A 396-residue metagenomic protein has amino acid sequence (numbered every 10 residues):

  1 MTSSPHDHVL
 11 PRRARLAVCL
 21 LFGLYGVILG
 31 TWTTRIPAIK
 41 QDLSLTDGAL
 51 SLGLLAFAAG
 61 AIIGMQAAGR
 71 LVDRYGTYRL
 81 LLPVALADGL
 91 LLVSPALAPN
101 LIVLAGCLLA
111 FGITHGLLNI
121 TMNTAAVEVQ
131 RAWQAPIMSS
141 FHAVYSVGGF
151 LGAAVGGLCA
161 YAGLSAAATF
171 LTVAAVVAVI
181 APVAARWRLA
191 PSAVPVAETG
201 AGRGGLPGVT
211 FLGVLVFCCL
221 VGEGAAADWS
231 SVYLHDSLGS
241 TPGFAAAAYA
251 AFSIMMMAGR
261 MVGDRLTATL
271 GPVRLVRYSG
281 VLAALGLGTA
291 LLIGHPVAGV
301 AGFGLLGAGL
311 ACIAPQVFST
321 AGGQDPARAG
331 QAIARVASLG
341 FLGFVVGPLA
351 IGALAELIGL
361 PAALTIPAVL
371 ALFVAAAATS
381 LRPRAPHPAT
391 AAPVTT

Functional and structural regions predicted by a protein language model:
H8-R35, Q41, L109, L206-G222 (+1 more regions): Pair of pore-lining "gating" transmembrane helices in MFS-fold secondary transporters
T34-G48, D228-F244: Short amphipathic helix-loop junctions that connect adjacent transmembrane helices in Major Facilitator Superfamily/SLC
I39-K40, L71-V72, L158-G163, L234-H235 (+3 more regions): Interfacial helix-cap and linker-helix signal at transmembrane-aqueous boundaries of multi-pass secondary transporters
S44, G76, L97-I102, G239 (+1 more regions): Helix-breaking motifs and short loop linkers at transmembrane-helix boundaries and internal kinks in secondary membrane
I63-I102: Conserved MFS/SLC helix-loop-helix module at the cytosolic interface between two early adjacent transmembrane helices
I63-T77, A160, G259-P272, A355-E356: Helix-to-loop junctions at the C-terminal end of transmembrane segments in multipass secondary transporters
L117-R131, C312-D325: Intracellular juxtamembrane helix-capping segments at the cytosolic ends of symmetry-related transmembrane helices
F141-L189: Helix-loop-helix hairpin linking two adjacent transmembrane segments in secondary transporters
